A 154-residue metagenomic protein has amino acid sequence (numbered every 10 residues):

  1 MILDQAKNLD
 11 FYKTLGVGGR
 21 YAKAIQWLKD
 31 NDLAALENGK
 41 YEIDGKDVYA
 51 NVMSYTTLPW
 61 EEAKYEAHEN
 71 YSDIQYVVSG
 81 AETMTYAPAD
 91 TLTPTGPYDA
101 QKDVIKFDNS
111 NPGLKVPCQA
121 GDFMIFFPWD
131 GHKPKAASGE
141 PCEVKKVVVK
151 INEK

Functional and structural regions predicted by a protein language model:
M1-Y49, K64-A67: A short, N-terminal "cap"/entry segment at the start of jelly-roll beta-barrel domains of the cupin/DSBH fold
D44-G45, E62-D73, D90-P97, N111 (+1 more regions): A short beta-loop-beta micro-motif enriched in histidine and acidic residues
A50-H68, V78-L92, P128: Conserved short histidine dyad/triad with adjacent acidic residue
M53-N70, A100-P112, K133: Short acidic (Asp/Glu) patches
N70-E82, P88-D90, P97-D108, K150-I151: Short, conserved beta-strand element in jelly-roll/cupin
V116-K135: Conserved metal-binding segment of the jelly-roll/cupin
F123-I125, P141-K154: A short hydrophobic beta-strand segment most commonly corresponding to one strand of the jelly-roll/cupin
A136-E140: Short proline/glycine-enriched turn/loop segments at secondary-structure junctions
